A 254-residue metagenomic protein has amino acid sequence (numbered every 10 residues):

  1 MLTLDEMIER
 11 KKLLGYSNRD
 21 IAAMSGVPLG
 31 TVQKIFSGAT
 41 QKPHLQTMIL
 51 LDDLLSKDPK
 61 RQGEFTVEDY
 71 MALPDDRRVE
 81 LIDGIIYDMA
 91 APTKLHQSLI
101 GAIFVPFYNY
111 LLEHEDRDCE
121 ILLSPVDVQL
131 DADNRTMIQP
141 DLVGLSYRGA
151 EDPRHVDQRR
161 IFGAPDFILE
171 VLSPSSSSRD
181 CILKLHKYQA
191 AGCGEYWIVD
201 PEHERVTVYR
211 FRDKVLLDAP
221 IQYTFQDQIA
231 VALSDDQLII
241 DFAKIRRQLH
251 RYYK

Functional and structural regions predicted by a protein language model:
L2-Y16, A23-M24, L29-G30, K34-A39 (+1 more regions): Gly/Pro/Ser/Thr-rich low-complexity, intrinsically disordered segments predominantly at protein N-termini
